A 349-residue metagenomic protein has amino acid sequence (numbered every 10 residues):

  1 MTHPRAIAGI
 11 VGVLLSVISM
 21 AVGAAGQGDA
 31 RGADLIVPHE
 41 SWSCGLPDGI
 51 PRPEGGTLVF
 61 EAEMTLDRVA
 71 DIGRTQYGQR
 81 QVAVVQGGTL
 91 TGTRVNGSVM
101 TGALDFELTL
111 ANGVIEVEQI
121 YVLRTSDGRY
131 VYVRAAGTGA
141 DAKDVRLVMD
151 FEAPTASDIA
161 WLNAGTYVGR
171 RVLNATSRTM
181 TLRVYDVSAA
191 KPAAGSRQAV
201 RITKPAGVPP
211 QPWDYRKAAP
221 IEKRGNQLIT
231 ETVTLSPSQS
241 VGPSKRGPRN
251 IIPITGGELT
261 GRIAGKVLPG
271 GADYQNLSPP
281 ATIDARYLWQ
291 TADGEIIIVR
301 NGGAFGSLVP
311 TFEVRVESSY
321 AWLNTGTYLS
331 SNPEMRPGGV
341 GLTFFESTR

Functional and structural regions predicted by a protein language model:
M1-V11: Bacterial N-terminal signal peptides that target proteins for export
G9-S19: Bacterial N-terminal signal peptides
A21-G32: Signal peptide processing junction and immediate N-terminal pro/mature segment of secreted/exported proteins
R31-R349: Beta-strand-enriched cores of mature, soluble protein domains
